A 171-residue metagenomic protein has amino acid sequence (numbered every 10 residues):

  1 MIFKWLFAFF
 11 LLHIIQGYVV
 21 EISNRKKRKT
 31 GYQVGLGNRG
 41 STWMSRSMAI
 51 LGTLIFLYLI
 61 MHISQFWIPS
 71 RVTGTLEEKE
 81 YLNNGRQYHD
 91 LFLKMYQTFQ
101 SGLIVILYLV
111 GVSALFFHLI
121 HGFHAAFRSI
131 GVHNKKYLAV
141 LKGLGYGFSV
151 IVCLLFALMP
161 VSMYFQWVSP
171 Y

Functional and structural regions predicted by a protein language model:
M1-Y171: Membrane-embedded alpha-helical bundles that constitute the cytochrome b-like, heme-associated redox core of multi-pass
